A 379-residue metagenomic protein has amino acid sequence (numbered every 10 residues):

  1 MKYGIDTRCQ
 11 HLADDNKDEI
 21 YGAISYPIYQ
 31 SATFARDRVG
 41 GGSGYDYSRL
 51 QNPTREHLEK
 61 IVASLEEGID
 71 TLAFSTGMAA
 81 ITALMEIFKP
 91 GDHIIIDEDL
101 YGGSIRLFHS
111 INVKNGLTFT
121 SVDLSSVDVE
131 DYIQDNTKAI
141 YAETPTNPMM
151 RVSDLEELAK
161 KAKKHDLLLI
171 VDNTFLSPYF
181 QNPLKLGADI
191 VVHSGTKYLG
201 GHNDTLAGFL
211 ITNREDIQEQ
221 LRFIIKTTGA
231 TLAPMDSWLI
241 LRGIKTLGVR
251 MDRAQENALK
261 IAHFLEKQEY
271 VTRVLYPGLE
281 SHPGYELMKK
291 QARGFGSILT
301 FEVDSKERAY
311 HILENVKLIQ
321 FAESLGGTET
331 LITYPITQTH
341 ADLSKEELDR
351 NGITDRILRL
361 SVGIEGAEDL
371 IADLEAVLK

Functional and structural regions predicted by a protein language model:
M1-Y45: N-terminal glycine-rich, Lys/His-bearing helix-loop that initiates the first secondary-structure elements of many
A13, K17, T71-Y270, E286: Conserved PLP-enzyme active-site core in the AAT-like
I28, D37-H57, S64, L331-R356: Glycine-rich phosphate/pyrophosphate-binding loop and adjacent beta-alpha nucleotide/cofactor-binding cores
T33-T82, E86-I87, G103-S110: Conserved N-terminal alpha-helix of the aminotransferase class I/II PLP-enzyme fold
G102, T118-T120, R250, E307 (+2 more regions): PLP-dependent enzyme catalytic core of the Aspartate aminotransferase-like
T228-G229, V316-G326, V377-K379: A common structural junction motif
I240-V249, G296-D304, R359-G363: Short, well-ordered beta-strand elements within core beta-sheets of diverse protein domains
L259-E323, L343-D349: Conserved small-domain helix->loop->beta segment predominantly found in fold-type I
